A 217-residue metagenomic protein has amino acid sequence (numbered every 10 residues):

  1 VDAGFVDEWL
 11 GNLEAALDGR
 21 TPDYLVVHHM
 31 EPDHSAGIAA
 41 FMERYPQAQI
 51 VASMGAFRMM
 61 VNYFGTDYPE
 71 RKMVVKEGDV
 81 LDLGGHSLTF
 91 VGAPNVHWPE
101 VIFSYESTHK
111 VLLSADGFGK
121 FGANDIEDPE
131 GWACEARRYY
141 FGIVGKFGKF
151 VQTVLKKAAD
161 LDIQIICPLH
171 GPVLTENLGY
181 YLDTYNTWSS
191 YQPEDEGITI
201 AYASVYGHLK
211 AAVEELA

Functional and structural regions predicted by a protein language model:
V1, P22-M30, V51-S53, L112-D116 (+1 more regions): Active-site neighborhood of phospho(di)ester-bond hydrolases with catalytic His/Asp-centered motifs
V1-L25, A48: Pre-active-site segment of Zn-dependent metallo-hydrolases
A15-A16, A40-Q47, G65-T66: Short, surface-exposed basic-aromatic patches at helix termini and helix-loop junctions that form
R20-E43: Di-metal (Zn2+ and/or Mg2+/Mn2+) metal-binding site signature of metallo-dependent hydrolases with the MBL/beta-CASP
L25, L88, V111, I198-I200: Conserved hydrophobic helix-helix packing surfaces used for dimerization/oligomerization
A52-V101, F150-T153: Metallo-beta-lactamase
S87-E176: Metallo-beta-lactamase
L178-A217: N-terminal beta1-alpha1-beta2 submodule of the flavodoxin-like/Rossmannoid cofactor-binding fold
